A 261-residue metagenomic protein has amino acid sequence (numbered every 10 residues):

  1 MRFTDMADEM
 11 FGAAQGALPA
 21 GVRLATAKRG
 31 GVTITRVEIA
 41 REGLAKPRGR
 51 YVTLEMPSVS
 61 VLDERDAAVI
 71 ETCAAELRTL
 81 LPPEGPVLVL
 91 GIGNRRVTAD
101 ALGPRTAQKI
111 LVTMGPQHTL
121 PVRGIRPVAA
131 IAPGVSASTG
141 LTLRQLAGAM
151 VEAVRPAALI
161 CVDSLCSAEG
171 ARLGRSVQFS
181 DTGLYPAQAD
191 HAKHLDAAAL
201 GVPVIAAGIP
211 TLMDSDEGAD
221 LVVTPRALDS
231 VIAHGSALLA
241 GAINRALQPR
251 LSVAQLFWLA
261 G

Functional and structural regions predicted by a protein language model:
M1-G49: N-terminal amphipathic/basic leader segments beginning at the initiator methionine
A40-L80: An N-terminal, well-structured beta->alpha segment
G49, E64, A68, T72 (+6 more regions): Conserved active-site and cofactor/substrate-binding residues in soluble primary-metabolism enzymes
E55-P57, P86-V97, A130-G134: Short glycine-rich or small-residue beta-strand-to-loop segments that form or flank ligand, phosphate, metal/Fe-S
I92-L102, A137, S164-A168: Gly/Ser/Thr-rich loops at beta-strand to alpha-helix junctions that form or flank small-molecule/cofactor-binding
N94-R126, A130: Glycine-rich phosphate/diphosphate-binding loop of Rossmann-like nucleotide-binding domains
R123-V151, R155, L159: A structural-propensity feature for long, helix-poor, extended segments
I131-A132, Q145, C161-G261: A structural signal for small-residue-enriched, beta-sheet-centric alpha/beta enzyme cores and oligomeric scaffold folds
